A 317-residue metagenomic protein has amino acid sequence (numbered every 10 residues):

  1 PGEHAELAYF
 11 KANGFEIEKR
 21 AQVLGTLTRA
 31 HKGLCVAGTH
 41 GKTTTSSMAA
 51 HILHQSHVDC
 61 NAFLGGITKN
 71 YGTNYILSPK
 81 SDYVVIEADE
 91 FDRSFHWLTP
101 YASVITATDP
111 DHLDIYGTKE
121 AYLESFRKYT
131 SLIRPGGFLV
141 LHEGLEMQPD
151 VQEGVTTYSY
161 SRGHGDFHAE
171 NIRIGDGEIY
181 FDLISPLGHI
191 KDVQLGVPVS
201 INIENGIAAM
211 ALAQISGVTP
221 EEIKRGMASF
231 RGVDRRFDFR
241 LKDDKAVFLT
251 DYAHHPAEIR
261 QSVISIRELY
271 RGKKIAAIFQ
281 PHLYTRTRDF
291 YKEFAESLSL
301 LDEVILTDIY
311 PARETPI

Functional and structural regions predicted by a protein language model:
P1-E143, M147-T156, I207, A213-S216 (+1 more regions): Phosphate-binding loop of NTP-binding sites
E18-G25, F63-G65, E143, G154-G175 (+2 more regions): Beta-strand->loop->alpha-helix junctions that form or flank phosphate-binding loops in nucleotide-handling enzymes
V36-S46, I172-L183, V193: A polyampholytic, Gly/Pro-enriched intrinsically disordered region
V84, F167, H189-V193: Short beta-strand segments
F138-E143, A276-F279, L300-P311: Short internal beta-strands
G175-G177, P186-E303: Nucleotide phosphate-binding/pyrophosphate-handling subdomain across enzymes that bind or process nucleotide phosphates
A312-I317: Glycine- and acidic-residue-enriched helix-capping/strand-helix junction motifs
